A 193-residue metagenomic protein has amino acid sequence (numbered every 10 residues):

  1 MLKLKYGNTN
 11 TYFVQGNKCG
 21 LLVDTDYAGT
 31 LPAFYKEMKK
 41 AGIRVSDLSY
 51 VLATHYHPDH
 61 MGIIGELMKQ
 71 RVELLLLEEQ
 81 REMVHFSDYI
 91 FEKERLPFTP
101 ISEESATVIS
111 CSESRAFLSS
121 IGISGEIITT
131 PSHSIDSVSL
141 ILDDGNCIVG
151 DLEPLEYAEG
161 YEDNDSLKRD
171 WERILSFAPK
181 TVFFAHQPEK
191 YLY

Functional and structural regions predicted by a protein language model:
M1-A41, S139-L152: Conserved beta-strand hairpin/beta-sheet module of binuclear metal-dependent hydrolase folds, prominently
L2, E73, T107, S124-E126 (+1 more regions): Conserved beta-strand segments of alpha/beta enzyme cores
G16, F86-Y89, Y161: Short aromatic-enriched loop/helix-cap "lid" or pocket-rim segments at secondary-structure transitions that line
L21-V23, L52, L74, N146-I148 (+1 more regions): Residue-level marker for buried hydrophobic side chains located in beta-strands that build the well-ordered beta-sheet
A28-G29, I123-Y193: Metallo-beta-lactamase
T30-L31, E37-C111: Active-site HxH/HxHxD metal-binding segment of metal-dependent hydrolases
A41-S46, S120-I123, F177: Glycine-rich phosphate-binding loop signature in dinucleotide/nucleotide-binding domains
I101-S132: Internal catalytic-core helix/loop-beta-alpha segment that presents or stabilizes conserved functional determinants
